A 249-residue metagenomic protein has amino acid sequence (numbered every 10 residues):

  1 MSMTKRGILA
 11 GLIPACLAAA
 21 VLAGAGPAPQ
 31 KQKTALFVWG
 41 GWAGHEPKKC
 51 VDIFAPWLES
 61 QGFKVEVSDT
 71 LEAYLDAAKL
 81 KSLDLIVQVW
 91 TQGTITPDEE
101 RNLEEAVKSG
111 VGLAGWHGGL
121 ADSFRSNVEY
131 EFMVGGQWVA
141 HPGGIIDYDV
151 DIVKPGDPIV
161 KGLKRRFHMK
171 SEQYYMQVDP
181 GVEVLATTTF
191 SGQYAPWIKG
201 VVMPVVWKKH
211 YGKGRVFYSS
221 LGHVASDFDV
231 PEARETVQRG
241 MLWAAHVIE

Functional and structural regions predicted by a protein language model:
S2, F37-V38, W42-D122: Helical hinge/lid and interdomain linker segments adjacent to catalytic or ligand-binding clefts that mediate domain
K5-A10: N-terminal export leaders
A18-Q32: Bacterial Sec-dependent signal peptides at the C-terminal "C-region" and cleavage site
A28-F37, S60-F63, A78, G192-M203 (+1 more regions): Extracellular ligand-binding/catalytic regions of CAZymes and related secreted enzymes and adhesion modules
A43, G93, L120-A121, T189-G192 (+2 more regions): Short, solvent-exposed loop/turn segments at secondary-structure junctions
L58-E59, S82, G136-G212: Catalytic beta-strand/loop cores that center a nucleophilic Ser/Cys/Thr and support acyl-enzyme chemistry
G93-G162: A glycine-rich, often tryptophan-bearing local segment used as a flexible ligand/cofactor-contacting loop or short
G112-A114, L185, F217: Structural detector of well-ordered beta-strand residues that form the stable sheet scaffold of enzyme domains
